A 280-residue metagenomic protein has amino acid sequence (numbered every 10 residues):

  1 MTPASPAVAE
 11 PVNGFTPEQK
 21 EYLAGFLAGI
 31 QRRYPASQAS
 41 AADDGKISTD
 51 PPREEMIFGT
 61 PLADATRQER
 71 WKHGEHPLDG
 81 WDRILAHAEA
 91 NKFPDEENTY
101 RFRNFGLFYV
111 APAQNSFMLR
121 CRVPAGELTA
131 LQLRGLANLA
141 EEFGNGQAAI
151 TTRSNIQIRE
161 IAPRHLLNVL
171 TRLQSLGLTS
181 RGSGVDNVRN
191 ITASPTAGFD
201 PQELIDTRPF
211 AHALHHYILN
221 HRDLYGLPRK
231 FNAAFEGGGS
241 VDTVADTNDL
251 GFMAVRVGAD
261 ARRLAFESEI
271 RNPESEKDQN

Functional and structural regions predicted by a protein language model:
M1, Q38, A42-P51, G258-Q279: Intrinsic disorder/low-complexity segments
T2-A41: Short, low-complexity, charged amphipathic interaction modules
S5-V12, T66, P195-D200: Charged, low-complexity surface segments at secondary-structure and domain boundaries
N13, E21, D43-P52, M56: An acidic, charge-biased composition feature
G14-F15, F108-Q114, V257, K277-Q279: Short, surface-exposed loop and linker segments with low hydrophobicity and enrichment for Pro/Ser/Thr
K20, E55, G59, A261-R263: Generic N-terminal initiation segments characterized by hydrophobic and/or small/turn-forming residues
D50-A137: Gly/Thr-rich phosphate-binding loop signature of adenosyl cofactor/nucleotide-binding cores
E89-D95, A111, S116-G258: Small-residue-enriched alpha-helical segments and adjacent helix-cap loops that form tight helix-helix packing
